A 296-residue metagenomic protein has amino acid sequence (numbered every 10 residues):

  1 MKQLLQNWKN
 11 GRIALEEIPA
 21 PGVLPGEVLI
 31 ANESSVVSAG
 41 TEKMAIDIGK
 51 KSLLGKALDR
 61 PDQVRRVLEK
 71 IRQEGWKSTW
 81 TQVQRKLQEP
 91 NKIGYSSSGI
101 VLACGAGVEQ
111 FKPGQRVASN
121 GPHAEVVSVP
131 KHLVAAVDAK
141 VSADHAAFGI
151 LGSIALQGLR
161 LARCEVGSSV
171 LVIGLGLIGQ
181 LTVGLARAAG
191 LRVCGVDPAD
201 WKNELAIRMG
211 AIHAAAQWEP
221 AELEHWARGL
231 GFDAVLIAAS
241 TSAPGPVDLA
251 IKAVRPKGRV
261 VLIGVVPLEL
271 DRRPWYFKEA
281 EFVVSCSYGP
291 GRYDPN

Functional and structural regions predicted by a protein language model:
M1-L87, G121: Short N-terminal strand-loop motif that marks the start of NAD(P)H/FAD-dependent oxidoreductase cofactor-binding domains
S78-E89, S96-N120: A glycine-/small-residue-rich N-terminal strand-loop-strand element that serves as the cofactor-binding glycine loop
K92-Y95, N120-K131: A structural motif shared across PLP-dependent enzymes of the aminotransferase-like
F111-K112, C164, V254: Short, well-ordered loop/turn sites that connect or cap secondary structure elements
R116, A139, H145-E219: Mid-domain Rossmann-like dinucleotide-binding core that forms the NAD(H)/NADP(H) cofactor-binding site
G121, D197-P198, C286: Conserved acidic E/D residue at the C-terminus of a beta-strand in Rossmann-like folds
E204, M209-V283: Glycine-rich cofactor phosphate-binding loops and adjacent beta1-alpha1 units of small-molecule cofactor enzyme domains
